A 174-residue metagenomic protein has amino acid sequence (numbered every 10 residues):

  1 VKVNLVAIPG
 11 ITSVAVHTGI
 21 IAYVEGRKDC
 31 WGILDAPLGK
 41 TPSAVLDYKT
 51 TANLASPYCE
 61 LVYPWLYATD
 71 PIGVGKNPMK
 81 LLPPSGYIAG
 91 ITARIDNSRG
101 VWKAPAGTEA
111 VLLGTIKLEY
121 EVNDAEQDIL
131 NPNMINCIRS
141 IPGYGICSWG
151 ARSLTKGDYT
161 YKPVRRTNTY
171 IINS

Functional and structural regions predicted by a protein language model:
V1-S174: A glycine- and small-residue-enriched flexible loop/hinge signal that marks low-structured segments
